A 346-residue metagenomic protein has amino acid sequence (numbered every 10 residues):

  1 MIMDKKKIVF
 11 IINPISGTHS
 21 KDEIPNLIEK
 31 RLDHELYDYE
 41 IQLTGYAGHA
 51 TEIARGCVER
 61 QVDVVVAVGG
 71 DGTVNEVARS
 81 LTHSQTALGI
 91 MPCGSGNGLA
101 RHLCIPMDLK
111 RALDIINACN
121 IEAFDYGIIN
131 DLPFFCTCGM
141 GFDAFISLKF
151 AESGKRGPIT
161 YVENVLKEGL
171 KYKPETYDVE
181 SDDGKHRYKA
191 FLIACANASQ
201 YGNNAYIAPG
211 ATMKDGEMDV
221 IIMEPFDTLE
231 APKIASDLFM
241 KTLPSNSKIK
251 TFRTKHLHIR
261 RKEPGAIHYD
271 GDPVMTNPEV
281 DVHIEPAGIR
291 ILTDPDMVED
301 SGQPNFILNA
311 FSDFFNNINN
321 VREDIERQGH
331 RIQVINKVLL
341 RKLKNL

Functional and structural regions predicted by a protein language model:
M1-V65, V298, L308-N320, Q333-L346: ATP/NTP phosphate-donor binding region
K5, E35, H83-A87, M91-C195: Catalytic core of DAGKc-family lipid kinases
K21, S181, I222-L346: ATP/nucleoside-binding phosphotransfer catalytic cores, i.e., glycine-rich phosphate-binding loops
A50, G72-V77: Short glycine/serine/threonine-rich phosphate/pyrophosphate-binding segments that cradle anionic phosphate groups
A67-D71: N-terminal glycine-rich "phosphate-gripper" loop used for MgATP/nucleotide binding and carboxylate activation
L132-C138, R187-A196, Y201-G202, D219-I222 (+3 more regions): Short hydrophobic-aromatic micro-motifs
A194-L243: Internal helical hairpin/lid segments
